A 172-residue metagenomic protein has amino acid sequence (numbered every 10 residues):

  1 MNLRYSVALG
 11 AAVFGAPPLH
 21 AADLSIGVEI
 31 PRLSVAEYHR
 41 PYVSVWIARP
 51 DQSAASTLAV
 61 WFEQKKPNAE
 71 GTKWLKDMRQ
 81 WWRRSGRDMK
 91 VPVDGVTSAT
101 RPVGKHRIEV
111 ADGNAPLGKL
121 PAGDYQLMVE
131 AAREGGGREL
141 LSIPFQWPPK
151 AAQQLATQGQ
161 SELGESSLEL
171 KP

Functional and structural regions predicted by a protein language model:
M1-V7: Bacterial N-terminal signal peptides that target proteins for export
A8-L9, L19: Cleavable N-terminal signal peptides
G15-A21: Sec/Tat signal peptide C-region and signal peptidase I cleavage site
I26-Y38, W61-Q64: Short amphipathic, basic-aromatic surface patches that mediate peripheral association with negatively charged
E37-S44, A122-Y125: Short coil-to-beta strand junction motifs in C2/discoidin
S44-W46, A59, M128: Beta-strand signatures of extracellular beta-sandwich domains
P50-L120: Structured domain cores in non-transmembrane regions
V103-K105, P116-P172: Glycine-rich, aromatic-bearing surface loops/beta-hairpins
